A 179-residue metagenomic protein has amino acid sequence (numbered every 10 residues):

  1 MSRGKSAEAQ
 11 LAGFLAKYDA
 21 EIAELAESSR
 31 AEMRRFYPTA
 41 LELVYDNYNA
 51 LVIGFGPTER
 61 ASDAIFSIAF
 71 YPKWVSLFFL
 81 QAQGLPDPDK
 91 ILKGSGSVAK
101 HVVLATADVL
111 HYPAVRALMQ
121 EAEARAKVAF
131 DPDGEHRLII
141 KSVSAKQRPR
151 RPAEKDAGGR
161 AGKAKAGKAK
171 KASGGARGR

Functional and structural regions predicted by a protein language model:
M1-R179: Charge-dense, helix-prone N-terminal extensions
